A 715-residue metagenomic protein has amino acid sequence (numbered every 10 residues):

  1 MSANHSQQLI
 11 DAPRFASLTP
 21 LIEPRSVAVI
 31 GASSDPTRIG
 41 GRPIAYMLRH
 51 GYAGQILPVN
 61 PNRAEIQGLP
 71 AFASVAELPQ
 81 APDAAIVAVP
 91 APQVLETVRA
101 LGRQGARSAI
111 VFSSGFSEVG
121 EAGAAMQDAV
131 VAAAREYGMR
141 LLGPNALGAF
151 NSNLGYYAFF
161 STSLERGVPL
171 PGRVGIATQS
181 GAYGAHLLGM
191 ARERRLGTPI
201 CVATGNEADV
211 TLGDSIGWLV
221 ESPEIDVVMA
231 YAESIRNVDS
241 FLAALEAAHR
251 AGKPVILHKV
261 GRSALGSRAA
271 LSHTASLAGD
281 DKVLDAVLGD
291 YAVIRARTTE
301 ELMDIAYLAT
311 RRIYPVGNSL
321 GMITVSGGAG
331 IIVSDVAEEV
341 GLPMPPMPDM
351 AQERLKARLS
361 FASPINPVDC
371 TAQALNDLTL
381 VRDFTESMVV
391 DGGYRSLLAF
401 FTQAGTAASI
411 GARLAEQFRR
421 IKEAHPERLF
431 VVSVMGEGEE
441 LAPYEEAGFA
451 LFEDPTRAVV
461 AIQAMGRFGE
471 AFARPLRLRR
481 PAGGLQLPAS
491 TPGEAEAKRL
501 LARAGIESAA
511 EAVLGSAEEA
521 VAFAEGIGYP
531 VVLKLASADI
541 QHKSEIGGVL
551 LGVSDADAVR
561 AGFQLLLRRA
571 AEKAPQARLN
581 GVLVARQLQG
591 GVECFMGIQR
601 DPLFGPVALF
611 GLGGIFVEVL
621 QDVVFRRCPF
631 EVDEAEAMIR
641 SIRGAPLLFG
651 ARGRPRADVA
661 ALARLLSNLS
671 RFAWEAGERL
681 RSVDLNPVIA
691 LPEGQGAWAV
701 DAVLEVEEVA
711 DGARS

Functional and structural regions predicted by a protein language model:
M1-S715: Catalytic-core regions of core metabolic enzymes, especially those transforming organic acids/acyl-group intermediates
